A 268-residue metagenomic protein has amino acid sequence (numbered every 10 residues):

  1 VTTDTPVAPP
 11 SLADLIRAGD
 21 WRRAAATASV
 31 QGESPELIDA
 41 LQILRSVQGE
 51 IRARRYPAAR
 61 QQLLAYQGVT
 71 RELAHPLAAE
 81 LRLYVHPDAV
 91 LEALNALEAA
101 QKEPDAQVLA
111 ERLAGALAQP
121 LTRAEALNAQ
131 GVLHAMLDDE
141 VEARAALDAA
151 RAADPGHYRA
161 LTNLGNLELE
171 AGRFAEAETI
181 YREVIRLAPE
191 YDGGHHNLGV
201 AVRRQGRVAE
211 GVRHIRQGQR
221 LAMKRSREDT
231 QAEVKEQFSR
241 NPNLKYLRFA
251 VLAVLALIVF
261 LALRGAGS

Functional and structural regions predicted by a protein language model:
T5, A40, A124-E125, Y158-R159 (+2 more regions): Helix-start (N-cap) detector for alpha-helical repeat units in TPR-like alpha-solenoids, especially tetratricopeptide
I16, I51, A135, T162 (+2 more regions): Position-specific recognition of the canonical hydrophobic site in helix A of tetratricopeptide repeat
A18, A53, A100-E103, L137 (+2 more regions): Structural motif corresponding to the intra-repeat A-B loop/turn of tetratricopeptide repeats
A28, L63, L113-A114, L147 (+2 more regions): Hydrophobic/aromatic packing residues within the alpha-helices of TPR/SEL1-like helical repeat arrays
P35-L37, R71, L121, P155 (+2 more regions): Short coil turns that delineate tetratricopeptide repeat
K235-S268: C-terminal single-pass membrane-anchor helix
